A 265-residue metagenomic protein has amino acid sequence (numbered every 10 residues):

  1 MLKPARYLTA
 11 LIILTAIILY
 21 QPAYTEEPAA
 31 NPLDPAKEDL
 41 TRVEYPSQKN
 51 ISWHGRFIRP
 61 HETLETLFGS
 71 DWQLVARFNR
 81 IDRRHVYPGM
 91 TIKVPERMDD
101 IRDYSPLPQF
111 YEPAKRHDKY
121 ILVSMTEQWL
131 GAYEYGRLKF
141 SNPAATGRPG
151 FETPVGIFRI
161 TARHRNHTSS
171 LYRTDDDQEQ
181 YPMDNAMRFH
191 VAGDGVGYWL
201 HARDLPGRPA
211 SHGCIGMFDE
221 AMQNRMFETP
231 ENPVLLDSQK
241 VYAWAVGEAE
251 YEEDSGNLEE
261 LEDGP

Functional and structural regions predicted by a protein language model:
M1-T9: Bacterial N-terminal signal peptides that target proteins for export
A10-I18: Bacterial N-terminal signal peptides
A23-T25, A30: Boundary at the C-terminal end of the N-terminal hydrophobic targeting segment
P28, H167, L171-P265: Exported/periplasmic cell-wall-interacting domains
K37-D71: Primarily a LysM-type cell-wall glycan-binding module
D39-I51, V94-D118: Intrinsically disordered, low-complexity Ser/Thr-rich linker and spacer segments in cell-wall-related proteins
R59-H85, F140-S141, E228: LysM (lysin motif) carbohydrate-binding repeats in extracellular/periplasmic proteins that recognize
W72-I81, D103-K119, N142-G147, H167-D175: N-terminal post-signal-peptidase region of extra-cytosolic proteins
